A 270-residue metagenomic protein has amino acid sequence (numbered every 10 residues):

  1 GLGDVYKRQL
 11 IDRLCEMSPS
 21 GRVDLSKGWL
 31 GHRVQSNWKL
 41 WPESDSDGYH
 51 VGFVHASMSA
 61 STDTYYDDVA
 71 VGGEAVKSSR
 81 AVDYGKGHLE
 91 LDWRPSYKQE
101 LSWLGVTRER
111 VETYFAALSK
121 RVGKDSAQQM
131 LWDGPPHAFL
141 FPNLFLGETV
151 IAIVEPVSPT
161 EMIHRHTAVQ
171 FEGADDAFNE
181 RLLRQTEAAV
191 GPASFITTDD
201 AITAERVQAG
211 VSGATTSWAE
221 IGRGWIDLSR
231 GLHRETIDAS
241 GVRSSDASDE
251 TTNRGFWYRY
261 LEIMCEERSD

Functional and structural regions predicted by a protein language model:
L2-Y6: Short, small-residue-biased leader/transition segments that mark boundaries at the very start of proteins
K7, N37, I196-D199, T203 (+2 more regions): Alpha-helical structural motif
L10-G21: Compact, glycine/acidic-enriched structural inserts
P19-E172: Glycine-rich, aromatic-lined ligand/substrate-binding cores of catalytic and carbohydrate-binding domains
P42, A201-A204, Q208, W257 (+1 more regions): Non-transmembrane alpha-helical segments in soluble domains of secreted/periplasmic/extracellular proteins
L131-I226: Substrate-recognition/cap regions that form aromatic- and gly/pro-loop-enriched pockets for small-molecule ligands
T215-D270: C-terminal active-site-capping segments
